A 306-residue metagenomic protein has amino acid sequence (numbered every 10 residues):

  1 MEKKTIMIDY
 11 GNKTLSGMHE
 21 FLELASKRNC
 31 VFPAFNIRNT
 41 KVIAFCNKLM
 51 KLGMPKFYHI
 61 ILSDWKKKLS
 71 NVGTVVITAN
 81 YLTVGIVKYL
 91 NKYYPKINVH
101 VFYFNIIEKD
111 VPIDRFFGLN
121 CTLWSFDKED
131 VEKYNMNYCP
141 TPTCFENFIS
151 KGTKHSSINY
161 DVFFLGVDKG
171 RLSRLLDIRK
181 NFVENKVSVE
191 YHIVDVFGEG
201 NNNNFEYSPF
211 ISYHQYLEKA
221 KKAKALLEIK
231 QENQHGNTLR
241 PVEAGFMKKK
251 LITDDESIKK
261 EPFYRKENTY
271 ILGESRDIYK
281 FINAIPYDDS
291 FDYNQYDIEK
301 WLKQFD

Functional and structural regions predicted by a protein language model:
M1-I106, D114, T122, I258 (+1 more regions): N-terminal pre-catalytic "stem/leader" segment of glycosyltransferase-like enzymes
S26-A34, A44-K51, G118-W124, E132-E146 (+3 more regions): Active-site regions of enzymes building and remodeling cell-envelope glycoconjugates
N36-N39, S173, D177-L217, E256: Catalytic donor nucleotide-activated moiety binding site of glycosyltransferases and closely related
N71, L119, K221-K222: Alpha-helix C-terminal capping/helix-to-coil transition sites in glycosyltransferase folds
V75, T122-L123, L226, L251: Short, well-ordered beta-strand core segments
Y81-V183: Catalytic core of nucleotide-activated saccharide and alditol-phosphate transferases
I107-E108, W124-E132, I193-E199, D254-K259: Short, polar loop motifs at secondary-structure junctions
N202-F205, Y213-D306: Catalytic binding pocket for nucleotide-activated donors in carbohydrate/polymer assembly enzymes
